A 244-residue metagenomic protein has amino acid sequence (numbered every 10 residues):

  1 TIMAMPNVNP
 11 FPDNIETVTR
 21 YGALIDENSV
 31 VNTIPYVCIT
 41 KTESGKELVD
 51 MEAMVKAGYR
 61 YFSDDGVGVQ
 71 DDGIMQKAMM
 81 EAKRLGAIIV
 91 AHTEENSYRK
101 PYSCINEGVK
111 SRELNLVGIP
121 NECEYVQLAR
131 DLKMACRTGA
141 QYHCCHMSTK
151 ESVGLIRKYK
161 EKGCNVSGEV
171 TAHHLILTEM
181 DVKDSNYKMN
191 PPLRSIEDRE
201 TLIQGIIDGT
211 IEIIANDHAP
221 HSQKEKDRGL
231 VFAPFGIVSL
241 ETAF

Functional and structural regions predicted by a protein language model:
T1-N28: Metal-associated gating/positioning segment near the N- to mid-region
M5, I39, D65: Conserved residues at the C-terminal ends of beta-strands
L24-C38: A glycine-rich helix N-cap at a beta->alpha junction
C38-S44: Active-site beta->alpha loop and helix N-cap motifs at the rims of alpha/beta catalytic domains
K46-I214: Histidine/acidic residue-rich metal-binding segments in metalloenzymes
E95-N96, T149, G168-V170, Q223-V231 (+1 more regions): Divalent-metal (often Zn2+) His-rich catalytic cores of metallo-beta-lactamase-fold enzymes
E124, F232-F244: Gly/Ser/Thr-rich active-site loops/lids in small-molecule metabolic enzymes that frequently grip phosphoryl groups
N216-Q223, S239-F244: Active-site anion/phosphate-binding pocket segments in diverse small-molecule metabolic enzymes
